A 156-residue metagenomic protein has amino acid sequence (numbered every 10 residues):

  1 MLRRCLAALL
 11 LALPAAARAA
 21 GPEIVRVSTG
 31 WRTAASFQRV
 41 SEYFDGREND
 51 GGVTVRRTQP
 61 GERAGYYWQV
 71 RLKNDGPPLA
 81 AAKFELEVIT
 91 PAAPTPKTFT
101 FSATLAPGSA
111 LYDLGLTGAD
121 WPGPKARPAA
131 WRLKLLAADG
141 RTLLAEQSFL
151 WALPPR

Functional and structural regions predicted by a protein language model:
L9-R18: Hydrophobic h-region of N-terminal signal peptides that target proteins for export in Gram-negative bacteria
S41-N74, L111-G115: Contiguous beta-strand segments within globular domains
D75-A81, P122-P124: A short beta-turn/strand-edge loop motif at beta-sheet boundaries
A81-K97, L133-L135: Extended low-complexity, serine/threonine- and proline-enriched intrinsically disordered segments
P96-P107, L150: Solvent-exposed serine/threonine-rich low-complexity stretches and specific carbohydrate-binding patches
G108-P128: Short, solvent-exposed, Trp/other aromatic-anchored flexible loops in extracytoplasmic proteins
R127-R141: Internal, hydrophobic beta-strand segments that form the core of beta-sheet-rich folds
L143-R156: Short beta-strand elements
